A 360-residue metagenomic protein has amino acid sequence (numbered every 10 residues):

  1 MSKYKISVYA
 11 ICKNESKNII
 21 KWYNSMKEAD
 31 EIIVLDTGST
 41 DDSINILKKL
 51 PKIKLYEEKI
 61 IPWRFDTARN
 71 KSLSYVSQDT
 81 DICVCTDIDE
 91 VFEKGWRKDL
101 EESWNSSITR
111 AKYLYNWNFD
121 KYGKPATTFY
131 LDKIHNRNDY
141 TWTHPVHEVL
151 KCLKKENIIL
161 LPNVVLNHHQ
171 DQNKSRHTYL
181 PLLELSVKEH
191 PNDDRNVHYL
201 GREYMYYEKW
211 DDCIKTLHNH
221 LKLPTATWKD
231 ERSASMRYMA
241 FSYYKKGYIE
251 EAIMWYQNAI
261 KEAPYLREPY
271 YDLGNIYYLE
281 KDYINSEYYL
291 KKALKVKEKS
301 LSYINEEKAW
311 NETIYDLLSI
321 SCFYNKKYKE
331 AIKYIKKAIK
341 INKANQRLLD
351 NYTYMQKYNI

Functional and structural regions predicted by a protein language model:
S7-E28: Short, well-formed alpha-helical segments that are part of the catalytic scaffolds of diverse glycosyltransferases
K17-I20, D41-K49, G95: Acidic helix N-cap motif at the loop->helix transition within catalytic regions of sugar-transfer enzymes
S25, L35-I46, I60-P62, D87-V91: A conserved acidic beta->alpha catalytic loop
D66-L73, V91-N219: Catalytic-site signature of metal-activated, phosphate-bearing donor transferases, centered on the GT-A/GT-A-like
N70-I82: Active-site nucleotide-sugar/metal-binding loop of Leloir-type enzymes
